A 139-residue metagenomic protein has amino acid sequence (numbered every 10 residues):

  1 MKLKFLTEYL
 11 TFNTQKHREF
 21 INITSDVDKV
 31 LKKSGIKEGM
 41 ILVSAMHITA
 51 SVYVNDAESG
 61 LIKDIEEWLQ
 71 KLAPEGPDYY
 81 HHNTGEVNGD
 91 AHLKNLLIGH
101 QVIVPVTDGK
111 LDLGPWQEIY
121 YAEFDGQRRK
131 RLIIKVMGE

Functional and structural regions predicted by a protein language model:
M1-E139: Active-site histidine-anchored catalytic micro-motif
